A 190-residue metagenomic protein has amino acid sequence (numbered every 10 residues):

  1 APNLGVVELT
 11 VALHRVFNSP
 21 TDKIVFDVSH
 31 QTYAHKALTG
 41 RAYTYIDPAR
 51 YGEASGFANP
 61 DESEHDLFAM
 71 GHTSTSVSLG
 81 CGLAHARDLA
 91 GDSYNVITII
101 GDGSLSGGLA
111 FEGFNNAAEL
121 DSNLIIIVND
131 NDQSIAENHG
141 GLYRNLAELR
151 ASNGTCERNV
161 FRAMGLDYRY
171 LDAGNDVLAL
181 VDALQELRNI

Functional and structural regions predicted by a protein language model:
P2-L120: Cofactor-binding active-site loop characterized by glycine-rich and histidine/acidic residues
D66-I190: Glycine-rich ThDP/TPP pyrophosphate-binding loop and its adjacent helix/strand module within ThDP-dependent enzymes
